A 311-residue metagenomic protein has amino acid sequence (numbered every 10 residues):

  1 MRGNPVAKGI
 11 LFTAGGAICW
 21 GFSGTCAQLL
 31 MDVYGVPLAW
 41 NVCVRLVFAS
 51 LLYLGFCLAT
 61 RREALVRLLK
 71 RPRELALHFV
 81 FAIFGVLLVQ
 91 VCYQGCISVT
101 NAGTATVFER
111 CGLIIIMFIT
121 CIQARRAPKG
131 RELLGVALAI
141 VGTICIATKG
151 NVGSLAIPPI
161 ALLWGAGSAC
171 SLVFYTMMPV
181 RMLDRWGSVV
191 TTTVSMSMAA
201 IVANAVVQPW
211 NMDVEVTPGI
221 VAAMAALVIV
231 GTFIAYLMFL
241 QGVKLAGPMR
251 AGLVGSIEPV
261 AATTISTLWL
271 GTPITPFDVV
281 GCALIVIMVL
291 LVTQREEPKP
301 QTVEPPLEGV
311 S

Functional and structural regions predicted by a protein language model:
M1-V44, I83, V91, S154-R181 (+2 more regions): Glycine-/small-residue-enriched transmembrane alpha-helix faces in small-molecule transporters and effluxers
P5-I10, Y34-C43, L68-L75, T148-S171 (+2 more regions): Juxtamembrane helix-entry segments on the extracytoplasmic side of multipass membrane proteins
A17, V44, Q90, T104-C111 (+2 more regions): Helix-helix packing/entry segments at the starts of transmembrane helices
C19, T60-G103, E109, C145 (+1 more regions): Specific transmembrane alpha-helical segments of multi-pass solute transporters/efflux pumps, especially DMT/EamA
L30, N41, C96, N101 (+7 more regions): Hydrophobic/aromatic residues within transmembrane alpha-helices of multi-pass small-molecule transporters
Y34-L88, I115-I119, C170-M178, T192-N211 (+2 more regions): Transmembrane alpha-helices of multi-pass small-molecule transport proteins
F48-L52, F108-I122, A137, M198-V202 (+3 more regions): Alpha-helical transmembrane segments of compact multi-pass small-molecule transporters, enriched in specific families
Y53, P128-G150, S197, A203 (+3 more regions): Hydrophobic transmembrane alpha-helices of multi-pass small-molecule transport proteins
